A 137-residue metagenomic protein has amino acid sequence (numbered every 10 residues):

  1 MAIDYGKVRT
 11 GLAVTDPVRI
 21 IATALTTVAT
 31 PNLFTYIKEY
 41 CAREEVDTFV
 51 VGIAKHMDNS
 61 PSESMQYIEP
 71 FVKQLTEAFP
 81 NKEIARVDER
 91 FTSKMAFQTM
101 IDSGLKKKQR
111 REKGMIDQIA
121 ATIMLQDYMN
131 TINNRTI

Functional and structural regions predicted by a protein language model:
I3, K7-V8, A13-I137: Phosphate- and other anionic-substrate recognition elements at nucleic-acid/protein interfaces
